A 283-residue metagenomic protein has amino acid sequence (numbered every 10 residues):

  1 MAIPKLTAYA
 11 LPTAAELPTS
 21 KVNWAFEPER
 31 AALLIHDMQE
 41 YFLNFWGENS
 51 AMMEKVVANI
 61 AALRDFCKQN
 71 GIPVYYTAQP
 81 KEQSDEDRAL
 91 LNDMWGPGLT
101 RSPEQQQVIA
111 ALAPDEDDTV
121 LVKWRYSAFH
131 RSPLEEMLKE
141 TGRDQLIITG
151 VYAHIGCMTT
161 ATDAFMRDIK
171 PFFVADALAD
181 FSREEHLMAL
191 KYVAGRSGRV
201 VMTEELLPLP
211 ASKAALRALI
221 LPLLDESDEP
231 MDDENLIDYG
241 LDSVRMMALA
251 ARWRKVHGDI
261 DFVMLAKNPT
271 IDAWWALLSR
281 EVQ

Functional and structural regions predicted by a protein language model:
M1-A32, A62, F66-N70, G96-A211: Active-site-adjacent betaalpha module
F26-F66, Y75: Short, contiguous, helix-prone interaction/anchoring segments in small proteins
M38, Q79, D176: Active-site loop/turn elements of alpha/beta-hydrolase fold enzymes, especially the short glycine-/histidine-rich
L43, D85, S182: Conserved protein kinase catalytic core
C67-E86: Von Willebrand factor
V74, P171, I260: Hydrophobic anchor at the start of a short beta-strand that flanks the dinucleotide cofactor-binding loop
Q83-R101: Acidic/polar short surface loop at catalytic or gating sites that assists cofactor/ion binding and chemistry
A211-Q283: Phosphopantetheine-dependent thiolation modules in NRPS/PKS and related acyl-activating systems
